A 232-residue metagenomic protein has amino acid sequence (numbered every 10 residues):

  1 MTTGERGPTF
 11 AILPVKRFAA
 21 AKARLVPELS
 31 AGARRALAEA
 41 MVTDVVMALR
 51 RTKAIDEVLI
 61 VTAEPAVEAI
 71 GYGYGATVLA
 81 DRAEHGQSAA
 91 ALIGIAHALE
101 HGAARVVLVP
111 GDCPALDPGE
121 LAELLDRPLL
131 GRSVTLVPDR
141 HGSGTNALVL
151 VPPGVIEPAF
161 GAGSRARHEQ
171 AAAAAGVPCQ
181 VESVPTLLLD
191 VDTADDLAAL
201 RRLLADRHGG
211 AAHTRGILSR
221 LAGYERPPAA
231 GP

Functional and structural regions predicted by a protein language model:
M1-L25: N-terminal nucleotide-binding beta1-loop-alpha1 segment
T2, Q170-P232: Conserved alpha/beta core of the MobA/IspD/sugar-nucleotide pyrophosphorylase nucleotidyltransferase superfamily
A38-I55: A short, N-terminal amphipathic alpha-helix
I55-T77: Acidic donor-binding segment of Leloir-type glycosyltransferases
I70-V106, F160: Short phosphate-binding loop-to-helix
V109: Catalytic metal- and UDP-sugar-binding loop of GT-A-like glycosyltransferases, i.e., residues flanking the conserved
L116-H141: Conserved donor-nucleotide/metal-binding helix-loop-beta segment in metal-dependent transferases, i.e., the alpha-helix
L130, L150-A172: Short, glycine-/small-residue-rich phosphate/pyrophosphate-handling segment
